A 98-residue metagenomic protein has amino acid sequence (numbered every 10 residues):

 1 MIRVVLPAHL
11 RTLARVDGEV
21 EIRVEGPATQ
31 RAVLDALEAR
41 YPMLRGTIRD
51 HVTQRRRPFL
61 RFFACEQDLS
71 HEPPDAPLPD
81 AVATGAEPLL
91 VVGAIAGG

Functional and structural regions predicted by a protein language model:
M1-G97: Ubiquitin-like/PB1-type beta-grasp interaction modules and other compact soluble beta-rich domains
